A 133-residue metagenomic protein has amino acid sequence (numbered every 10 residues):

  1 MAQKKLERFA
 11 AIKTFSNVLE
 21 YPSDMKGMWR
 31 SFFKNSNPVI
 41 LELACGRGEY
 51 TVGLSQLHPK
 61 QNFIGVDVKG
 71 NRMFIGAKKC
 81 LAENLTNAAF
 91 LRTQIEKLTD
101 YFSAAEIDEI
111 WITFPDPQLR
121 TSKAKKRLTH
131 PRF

Functional and structural regions predicted by a protein language model:
M1-L41, E49-Q56: S-adenosyl-L-methionine
L43, V66: Conserved beta-strand/loop positions that form the S-adenosyl-L-methionine
G46: Conserved glycine-rich SAM-binding loop
Q61-I64: Short beta-strand element of Class I
K69: Conserved SAM/SAH-binding beta-strand->alpha-helix loop
M73-F74: Short alpha-helix immediately C-terminal to the canonical SAM-binding loop
A77-A104: S-adenosyl-L-methionine
D108-F133: Mobile active-site "lid"/loop adjacent to the S-adenosyl-L-methionine
